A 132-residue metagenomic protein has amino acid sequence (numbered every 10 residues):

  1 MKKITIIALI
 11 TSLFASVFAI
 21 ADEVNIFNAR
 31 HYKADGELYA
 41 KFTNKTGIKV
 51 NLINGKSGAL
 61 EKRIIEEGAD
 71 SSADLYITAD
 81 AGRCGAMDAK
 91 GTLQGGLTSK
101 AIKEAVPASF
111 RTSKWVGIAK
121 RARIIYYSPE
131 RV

Functional and structural regions predicted by a protein language model:
M1-I4: Positively charged n-region of N-terminal signal peptides that target proteins for export
I7-S16: Bacterial N-terminal signal peptides
S16, E130-V132: Short, intrinsically disordered, charge-balanced linker/junction segments flanking boundaries in proteins
V17-A21: Bacterial Sec-dependent signal peptides at the C-terminal "C-region" and cleavage site
D22-A86: Early extracytoplasmic/lumenal segment of secretory-pathway proteins
L60-R63, A86-M87, K103-R111: Short, charged, surface-exposed secondary-structure boundary motifs
S71-Y76, Q94-I125, E130: A structural signal for short loop-to-beta-strand junctions that line the ligand-binding cleft of periplasmic/secreted
G91: Active-site neighborhood of HAD-like aspartate-dependent phosphohydrolases
